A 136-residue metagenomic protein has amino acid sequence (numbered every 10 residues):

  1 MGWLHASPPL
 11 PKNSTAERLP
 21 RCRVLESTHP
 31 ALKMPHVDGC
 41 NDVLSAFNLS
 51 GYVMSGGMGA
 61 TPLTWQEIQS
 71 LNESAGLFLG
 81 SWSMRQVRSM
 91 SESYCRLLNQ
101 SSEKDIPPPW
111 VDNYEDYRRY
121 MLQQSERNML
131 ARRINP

Functional and structural regions predicted by a protein language model:
M1-S74, S81-P136: Charged interaction scaffolds used for protein-protein
